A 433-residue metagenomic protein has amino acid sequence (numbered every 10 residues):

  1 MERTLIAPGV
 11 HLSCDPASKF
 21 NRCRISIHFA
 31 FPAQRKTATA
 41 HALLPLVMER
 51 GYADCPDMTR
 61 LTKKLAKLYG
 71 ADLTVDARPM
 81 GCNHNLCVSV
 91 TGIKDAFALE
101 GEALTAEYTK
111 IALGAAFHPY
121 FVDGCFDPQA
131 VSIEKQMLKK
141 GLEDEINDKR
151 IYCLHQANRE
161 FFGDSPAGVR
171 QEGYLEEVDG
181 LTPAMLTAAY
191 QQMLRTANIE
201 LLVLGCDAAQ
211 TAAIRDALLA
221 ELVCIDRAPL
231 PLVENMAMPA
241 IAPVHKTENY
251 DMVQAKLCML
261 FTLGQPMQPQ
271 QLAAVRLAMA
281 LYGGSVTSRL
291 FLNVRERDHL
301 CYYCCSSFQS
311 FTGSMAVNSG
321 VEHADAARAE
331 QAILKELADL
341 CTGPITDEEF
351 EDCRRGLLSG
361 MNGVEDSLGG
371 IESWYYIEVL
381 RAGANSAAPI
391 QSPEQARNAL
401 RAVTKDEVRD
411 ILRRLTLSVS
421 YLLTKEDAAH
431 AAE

Functional and structural regions predicted by a protein language model:
M1-G9: Short, Gly/Pro- and small/polar-rich lid/capping loops
S13-D15, N21-H41, M58-G114, R150-G173 (+6 more regions): M16 family metallopeptidases and their MPP-like homologs
A42-E49: Active-site SXXK
G51-D54, A96-L99, H118-D127: Short, polar/flexible loop-turn hinges at active-site or ligand-entry regions and domain interfaces
T62, H118-L142, P229-M238, K335 (+1 more regions): Acidic/histidine-enriched alpha-helical segments
A167, Q171-E177, Q192-P266, A429-E433: An aromatic/glycine/proline-enriched structural segment found at the starts of mature extracellular/organellar domains
M252-K256, G264-M267, Q271-G284: A conserved active-site cap/scaffold subdomain adjacent to cofactor or substrate pockets
